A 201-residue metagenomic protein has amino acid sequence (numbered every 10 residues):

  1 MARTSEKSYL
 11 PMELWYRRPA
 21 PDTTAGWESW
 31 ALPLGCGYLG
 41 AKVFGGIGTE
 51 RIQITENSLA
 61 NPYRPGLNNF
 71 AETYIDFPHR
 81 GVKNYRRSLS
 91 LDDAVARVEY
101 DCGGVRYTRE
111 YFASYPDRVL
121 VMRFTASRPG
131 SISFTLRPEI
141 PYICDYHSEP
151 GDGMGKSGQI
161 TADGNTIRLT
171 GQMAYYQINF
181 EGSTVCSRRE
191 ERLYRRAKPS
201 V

Functional and structural regions predicted by a protein language model:
A2-V201: Aromatic-residue-lined binding/catalytic grooves and analogous aromatic/hydrophobic interfacial grooves in multimeric
